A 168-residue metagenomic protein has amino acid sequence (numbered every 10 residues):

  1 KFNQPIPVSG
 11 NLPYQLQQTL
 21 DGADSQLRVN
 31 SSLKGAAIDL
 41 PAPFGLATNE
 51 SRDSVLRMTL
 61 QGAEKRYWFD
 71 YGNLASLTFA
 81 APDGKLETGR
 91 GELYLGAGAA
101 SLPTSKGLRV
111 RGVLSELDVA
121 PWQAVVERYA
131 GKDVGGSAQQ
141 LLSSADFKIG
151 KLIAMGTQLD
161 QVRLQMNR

Functional and structural regions predicted by a protein language model:
K1-Y67, A80-R168: Membrane-proximal interfacial segments on either side of biological membranes
G72-L74: Glycine-centered tight beta-turn/hairpin loop motif at sheet-sheet or coil-to-beta transitions
